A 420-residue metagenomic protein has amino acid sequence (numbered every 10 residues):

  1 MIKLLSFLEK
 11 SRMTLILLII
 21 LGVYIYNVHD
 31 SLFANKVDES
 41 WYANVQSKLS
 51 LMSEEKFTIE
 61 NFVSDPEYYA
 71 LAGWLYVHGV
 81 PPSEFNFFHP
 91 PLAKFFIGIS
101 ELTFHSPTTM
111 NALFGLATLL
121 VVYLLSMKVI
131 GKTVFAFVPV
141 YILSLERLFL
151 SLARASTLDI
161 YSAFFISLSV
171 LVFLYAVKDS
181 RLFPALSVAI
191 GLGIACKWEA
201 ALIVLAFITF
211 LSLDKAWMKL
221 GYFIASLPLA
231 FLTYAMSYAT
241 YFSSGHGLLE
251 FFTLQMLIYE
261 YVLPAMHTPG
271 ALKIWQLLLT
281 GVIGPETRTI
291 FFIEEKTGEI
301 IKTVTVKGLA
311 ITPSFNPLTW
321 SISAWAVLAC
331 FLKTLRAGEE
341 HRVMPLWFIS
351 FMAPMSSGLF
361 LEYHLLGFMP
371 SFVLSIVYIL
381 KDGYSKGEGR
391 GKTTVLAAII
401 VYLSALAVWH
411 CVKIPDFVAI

Functional and structural regions predicted by a protein language model:
M1-K3, Y175-R181, I190, L202-Y234 (+2 more regions): Perimembrane helix-loop-helix junctions
K3, V122, F291-G338, I349: Hydrophobic, aromatic-rich transmembrane alpha-helices and their immediate juxtamembrane boundary segments
I99, P107-G131, L168, V172 (+1 more regions): Transmembrane-helix motifs of polytopic, lipid-linked glycan transferases
H105, M110, V122-L145, F164 (+3 more regions): Transmembrane-helix signature of polytopic, membrane-embedded enzymes that assemble or transfer cell-envelope glycans
K128-I130, S169-A185, G193, G338-E339 (+1 more regions): Membrane-interface transmembrane helices that cradle and orient dolichyl/undecaprenyl
V140, F183-K197, V204, I208 (+1 more regions): Membrane-interface alpha helices of multi-pass inner-membrane proteins
L148-S162, L361: Short acidic/glycine- and proline-prone juxtamembrane loop motifs at membrane-interface regions of multi-pass membrane
L220-I293, A405-I414: Membrane-lumen/periplasm interface segments of specific transmembrane helices in polyprenyl phosphate-linked
